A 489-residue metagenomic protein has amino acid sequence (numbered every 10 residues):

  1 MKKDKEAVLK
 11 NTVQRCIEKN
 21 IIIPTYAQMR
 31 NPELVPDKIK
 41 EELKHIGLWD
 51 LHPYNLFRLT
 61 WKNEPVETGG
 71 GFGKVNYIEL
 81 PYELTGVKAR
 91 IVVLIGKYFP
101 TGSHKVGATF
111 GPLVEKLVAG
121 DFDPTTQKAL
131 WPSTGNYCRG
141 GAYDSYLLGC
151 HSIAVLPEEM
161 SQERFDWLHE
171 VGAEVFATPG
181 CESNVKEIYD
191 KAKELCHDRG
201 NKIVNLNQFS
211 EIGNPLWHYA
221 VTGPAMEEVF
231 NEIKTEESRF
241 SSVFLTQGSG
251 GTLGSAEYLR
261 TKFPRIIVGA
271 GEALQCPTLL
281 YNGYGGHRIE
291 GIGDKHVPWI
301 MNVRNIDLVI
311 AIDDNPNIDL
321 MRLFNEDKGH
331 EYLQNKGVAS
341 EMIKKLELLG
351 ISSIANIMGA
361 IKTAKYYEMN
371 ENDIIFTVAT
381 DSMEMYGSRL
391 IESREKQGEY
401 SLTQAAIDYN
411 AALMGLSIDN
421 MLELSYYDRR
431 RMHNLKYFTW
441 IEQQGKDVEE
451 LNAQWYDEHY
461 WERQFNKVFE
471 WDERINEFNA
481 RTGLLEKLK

Functional and structural regions predicted by a protein language model:
M1-K489: PLP-dependent amino-acid enzyme catalytic core
